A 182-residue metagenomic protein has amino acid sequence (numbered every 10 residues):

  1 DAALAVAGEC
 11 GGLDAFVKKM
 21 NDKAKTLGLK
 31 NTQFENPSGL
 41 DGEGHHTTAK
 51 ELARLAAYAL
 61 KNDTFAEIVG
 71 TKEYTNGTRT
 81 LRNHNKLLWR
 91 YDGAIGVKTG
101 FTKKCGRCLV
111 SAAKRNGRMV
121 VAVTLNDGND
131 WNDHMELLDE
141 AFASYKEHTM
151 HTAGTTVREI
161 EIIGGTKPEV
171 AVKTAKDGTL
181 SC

Functional and structural regions predicted by a protein language model:
D1-G8, Q33-E35: Substrate-binding clefts and substrate-entry loops adjacent to catalytic sites of polymer-processing enzymes acting on
A3, M20, H84: Generic structural marker for isolated residues within well-ordered, non-membrane alpha-helices of soluble domains
V6-A7, M20, A24, A56 (+1 more regions): Short alpha-helical scaffolding segments that buttress acidic/His motifs in well-ordered protein cores
A7-C10, P37-E43: Conserved short loop/turn motifs at secondary-structure junctions
G12-A15, N129: Alpha-helical structural elements of signaling/regulatory helical domains
D14-T32: Short, charged, amphipathic alpha-helices and their helix-cap/turn boundaries
L29-Q33, D41-C182: Domain-terminus/edge residues, biased toward the C-terminal soluble/receptor-binding domains of extracytoplasmic
